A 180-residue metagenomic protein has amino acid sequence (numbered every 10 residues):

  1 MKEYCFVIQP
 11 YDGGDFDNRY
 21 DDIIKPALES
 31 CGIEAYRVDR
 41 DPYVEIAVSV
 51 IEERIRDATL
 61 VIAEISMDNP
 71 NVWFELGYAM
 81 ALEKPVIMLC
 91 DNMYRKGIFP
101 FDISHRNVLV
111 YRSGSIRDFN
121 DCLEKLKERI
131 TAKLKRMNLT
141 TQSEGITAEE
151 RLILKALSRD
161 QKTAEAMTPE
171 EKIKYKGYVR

Functional and structural regions predicted by a protein language model:
M1-V44, V48-A58, S158, K172: Conserved N-terminal substructure of TIR/SEFIR domains
E3, C31, D57-T59, L82-V86 (+1 more regions): Short glycine-/polar-rich loops that comprise or flank the Walker A/P-loop and associated switch/sensor motifs
Y11-G13, M93-R95, I116: Conserved nucleotide-binding/hydrolysis micro-motifs of P-loop NTPases
E52-R95: Conserved beta-strand-loop-alpha-helix hinge of the TIR/SEFIR fold
Y94-R106: Glycine-rich, charge-decorated loop segments at or immediately adjacent to ligand/cofactor-binding or catalytic sites
H105-L152: C-terminal interaction surface of TIR/SEFIR-family domains
S143-R180: Short amphipathic alpha-helical interface segments
